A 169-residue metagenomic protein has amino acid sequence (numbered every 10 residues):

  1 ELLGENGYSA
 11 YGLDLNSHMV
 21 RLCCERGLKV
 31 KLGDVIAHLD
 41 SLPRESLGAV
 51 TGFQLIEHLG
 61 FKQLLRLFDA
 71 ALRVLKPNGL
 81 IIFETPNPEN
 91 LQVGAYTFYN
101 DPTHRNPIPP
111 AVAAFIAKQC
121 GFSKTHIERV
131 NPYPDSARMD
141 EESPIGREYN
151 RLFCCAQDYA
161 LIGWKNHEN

Functional and structural regions predicted by a protein language model:
E1-V93, P109-A114, Y159-K165: Conserved SAM-binding loop
G7, G121-F122: Short glycine-rich hinge loops at helix-strand junctions in the catalytic core of two-component histidine kinases
E25, P107-P109, P132-R138: A short, hydrophobic/aromatic-rich structural module that often spans a beta strand with its adjoining loop
N90-G94, D135-R138: Short acidic/His/Gly/Ser-rich catalytic and metal-binding motifs that mark active-site loops of diverse hydrolases
G94-D101, D140-G146: Short glycine/proline- and charge-enriched loop/turn segments that cap or connect secondary-structure elements
Y96-V112: Acceptor-substrate binding/catalytic loop of class I
F115, T125-N169: A C-terminal cap/extension of S-adenosyl-L-methionine-dependent methyltransferases that defines the acceptor-substrate
I116-C120: Hydrophobic, well-ordered secondary-structure scaffolds
